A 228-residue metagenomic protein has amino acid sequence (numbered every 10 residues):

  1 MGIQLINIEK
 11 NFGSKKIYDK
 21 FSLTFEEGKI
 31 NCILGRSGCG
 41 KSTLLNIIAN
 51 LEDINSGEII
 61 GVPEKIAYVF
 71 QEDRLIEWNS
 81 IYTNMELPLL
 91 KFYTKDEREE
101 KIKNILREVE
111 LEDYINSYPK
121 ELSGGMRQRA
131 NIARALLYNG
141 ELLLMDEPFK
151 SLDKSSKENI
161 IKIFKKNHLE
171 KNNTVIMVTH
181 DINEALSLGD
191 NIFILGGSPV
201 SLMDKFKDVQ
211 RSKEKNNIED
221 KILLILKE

Functional and structural regions predicted by a protein language model:
L34-R36: The feature captures the beta-strand-to-loop junction immediately N-terminal to the Walker
A49: Helix-to-loop junction immediately C-terminal to a conserved catalytic motif
D53, T83-R98, E108: ABC-type ATPase nucleotide-binding domains, specifically the catalytic core motifs of the NBD
D96-Y114, F164-K166: Conserved ABC ATPase "signature" region
Y118-L122, M126: Conserved ABC ATPase signature
L143-E147: Catalytic Walker B motif of ABC-type/P-loop ATPase nucleotide-binding domains
